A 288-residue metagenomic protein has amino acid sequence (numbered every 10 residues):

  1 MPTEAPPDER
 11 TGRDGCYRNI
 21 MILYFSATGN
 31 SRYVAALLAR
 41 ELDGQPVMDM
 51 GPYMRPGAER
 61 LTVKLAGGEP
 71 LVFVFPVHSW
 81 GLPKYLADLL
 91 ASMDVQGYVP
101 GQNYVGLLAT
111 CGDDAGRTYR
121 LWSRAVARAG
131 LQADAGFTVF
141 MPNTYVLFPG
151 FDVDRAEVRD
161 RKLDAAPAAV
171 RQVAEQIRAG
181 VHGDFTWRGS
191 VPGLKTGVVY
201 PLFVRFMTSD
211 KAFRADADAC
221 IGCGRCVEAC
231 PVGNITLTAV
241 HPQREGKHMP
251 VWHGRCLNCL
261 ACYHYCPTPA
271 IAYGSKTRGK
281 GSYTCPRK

Functional and structural regions predicted by a protein language model:
E4, D8-M21, S26-M54, L65-F75 (+3 more regions): FMN-binding flavodoxin-like domain, especially the glycine-rich phosphate-binding loop
D49-A58, G246-H248: Short gly/ser/thr-rich secondary-structure transition/capping motifs
R60-T62: Short hydrophobic/charged patches on amphipathic alpha-helices used for structural packing and interfaces
V198-H241: Acidic, Ser/Thr-rich low-complexity intrinsically disordered segments
R225-L257, A261-R278: Iron-sulfur cluster-binding cysteine motifs and their immediate structural context in ferredoxin-like electron-transfer
Y283-R287: Active-site-proximal loop/hinge segments that shape catalytic or ion-binding/gating pockets
